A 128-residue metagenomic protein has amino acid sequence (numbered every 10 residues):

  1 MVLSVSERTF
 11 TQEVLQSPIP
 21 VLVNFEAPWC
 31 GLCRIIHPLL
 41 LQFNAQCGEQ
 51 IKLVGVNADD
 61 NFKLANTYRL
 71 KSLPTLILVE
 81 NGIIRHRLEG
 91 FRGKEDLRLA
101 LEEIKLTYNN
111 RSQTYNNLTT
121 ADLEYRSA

Functional and structural regions predicted by a protein language model:
L3-P20: A short beta-strand-turn-helix
S4-S6, F25, I36-N44, G48-K63: Thiol-based oxidoreductase modules, predominantly thioredoxin-like and allied folds used for disulfide exchange
R8-T11, F62-K63, E95: Acidic phosphotransfer microenvironment of two-component signaling modules
E13, L64-T67, A100: CheY-like receiver
P18-I19, F25-W29, S72: Short pre-active-site segment immediately N-terminal to redox-active cysteine/selenocysteine motifs in thiol-based
C30-C33, L76: The canonical Cys-X-X-Cys-His
S72, I77-S112: Non-catalytic, surface beta->alpha helical segment in thiol-disulfide oxidoreductase systems
Y108-A128: CheY-like receiver
